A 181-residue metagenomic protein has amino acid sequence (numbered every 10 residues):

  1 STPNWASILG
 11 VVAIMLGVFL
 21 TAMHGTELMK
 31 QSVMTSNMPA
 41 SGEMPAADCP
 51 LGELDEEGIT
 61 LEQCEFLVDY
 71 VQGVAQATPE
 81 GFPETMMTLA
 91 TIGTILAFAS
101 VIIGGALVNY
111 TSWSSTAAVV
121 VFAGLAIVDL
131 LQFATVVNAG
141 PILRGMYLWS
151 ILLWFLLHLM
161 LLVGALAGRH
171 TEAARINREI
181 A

Functional and structural regions predicted by a protein language model:
S1-A181: Topology signature of small-to-medium multi-pass alpha-helical membrane proteins
